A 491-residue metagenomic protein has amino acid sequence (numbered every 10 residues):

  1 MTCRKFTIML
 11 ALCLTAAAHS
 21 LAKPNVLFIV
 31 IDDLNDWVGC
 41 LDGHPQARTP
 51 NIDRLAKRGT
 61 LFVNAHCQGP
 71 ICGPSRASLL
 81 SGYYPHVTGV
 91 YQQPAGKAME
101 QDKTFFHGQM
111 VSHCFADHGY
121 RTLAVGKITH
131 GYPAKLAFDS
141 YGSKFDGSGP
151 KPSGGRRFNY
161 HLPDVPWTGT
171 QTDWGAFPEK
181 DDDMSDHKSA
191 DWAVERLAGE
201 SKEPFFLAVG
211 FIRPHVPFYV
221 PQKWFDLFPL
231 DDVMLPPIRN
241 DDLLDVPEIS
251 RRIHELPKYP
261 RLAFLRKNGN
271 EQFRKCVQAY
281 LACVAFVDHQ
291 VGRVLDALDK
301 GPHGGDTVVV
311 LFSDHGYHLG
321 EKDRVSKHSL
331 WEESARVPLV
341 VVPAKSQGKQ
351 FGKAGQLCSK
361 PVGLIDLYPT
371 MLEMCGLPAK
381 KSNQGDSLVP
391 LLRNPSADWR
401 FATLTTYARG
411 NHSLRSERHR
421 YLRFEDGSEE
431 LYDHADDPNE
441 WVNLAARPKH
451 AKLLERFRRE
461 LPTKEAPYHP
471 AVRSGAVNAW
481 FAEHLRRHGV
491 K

Functional and structural regions predicted by a protein language model:
M1-I8: Bacterial N-terminal signal peptides that target proteins for export
L10-L12: A short, flexible N-terminal coil/short beta segment enriched in small residues
L14, A18-F424, S428-E429, P438-R459 (+2 more regions): Formylglycine-dependent sulfatase
G126-I128, R473-N478: Acidic carboxylate-rich catalytic motifs and surrounding loops in phosphoryl-/glycosyl-chemistry enzymes
A435: A short, internal acetyl-CoA/4′-phosphopantetheine-binding micro-motif in the GNAT/acyltransferase core
A466-S474: C-terminal "closing" transmembrane helix and its immediate cytosolic amphipathic cap in multi-pass membrane proteins
